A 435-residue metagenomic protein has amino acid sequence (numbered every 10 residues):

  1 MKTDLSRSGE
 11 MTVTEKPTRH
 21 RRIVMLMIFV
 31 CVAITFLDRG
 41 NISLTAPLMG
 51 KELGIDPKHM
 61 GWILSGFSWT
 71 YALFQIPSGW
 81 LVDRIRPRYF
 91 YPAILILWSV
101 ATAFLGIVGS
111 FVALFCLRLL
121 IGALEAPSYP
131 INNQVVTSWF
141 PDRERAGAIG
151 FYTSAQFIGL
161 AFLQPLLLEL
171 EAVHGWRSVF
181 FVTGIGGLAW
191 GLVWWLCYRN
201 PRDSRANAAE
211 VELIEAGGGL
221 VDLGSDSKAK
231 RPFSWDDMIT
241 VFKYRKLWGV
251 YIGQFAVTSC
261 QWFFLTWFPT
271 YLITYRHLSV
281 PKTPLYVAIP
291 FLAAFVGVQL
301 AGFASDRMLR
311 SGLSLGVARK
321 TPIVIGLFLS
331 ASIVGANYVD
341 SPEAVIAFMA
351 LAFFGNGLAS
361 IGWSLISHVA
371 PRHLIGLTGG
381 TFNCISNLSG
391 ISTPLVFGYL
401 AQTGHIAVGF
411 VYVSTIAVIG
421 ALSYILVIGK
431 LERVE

Functional and structural regions predicted by a protein language model:
I23-P57, F264-P269: Extracytoplasmic
I42-S43, F242-Q299, A359, W363 (+1 more regions): Extracytoplasmic gate region of multi-pass secondary transporters
G54, R86, I107-A113, L124 (+3 more regions): Helix-breaking motifs and short loop linkers at transmembrane-helix boundaries and internal kinks in secondary membrane
L73-V112: Conserved MFS/SLC helix-loop-helix module at the cytosolic interface between two early adjacent transmembrane helices
L117-F157: Cytoplasmic helix-loop-helix junction between adjacent transmembrane helices in 12-TM secondary transporters
Y152-D203: Helix-loop-helix hairpin linking two adjacent transmembrane segments in secondary transporters
G316-G362: C-terminal transmembrane helical hairpin of 12-TM major facilitator-type secondary transporters
S367-T403: A late C-terminal transmembrane helix in Major Facilitator Superfamily
